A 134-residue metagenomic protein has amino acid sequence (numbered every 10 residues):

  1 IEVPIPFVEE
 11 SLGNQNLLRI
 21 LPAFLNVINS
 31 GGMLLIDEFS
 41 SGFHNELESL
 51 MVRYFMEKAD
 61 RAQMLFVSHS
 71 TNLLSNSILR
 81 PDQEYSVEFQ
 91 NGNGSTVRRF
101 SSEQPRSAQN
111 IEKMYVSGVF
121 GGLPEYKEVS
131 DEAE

Functional and structural regions predicted by a protein language model:
I1, S30, A62: Polyanion-binding interface signature
I1-L25, F39-F43: Conserved ABC ATPase signature
N16-L17, G32, Q63: Conserved active-site beta-strand-loop modules that form the wall/rim of enzyme catalytic pockets and either contain
F24-G32: Short basic/glycine-enriched coil/helix segment immediately N-terminal to the Walker B
L34-D37: Catalytic Walker B motif of ABC-type/P-loop ATPase nucleotide-binding domains
H44-S49: Short alpha-helix of the ABC ATPase nucleotide-binding domain corresponding to the H-loop/switch region
L50-E134: C-terminal lobe/lid and adjacent interdomain/linker elements of RecA-like ASCE P-loop ATPase modules
